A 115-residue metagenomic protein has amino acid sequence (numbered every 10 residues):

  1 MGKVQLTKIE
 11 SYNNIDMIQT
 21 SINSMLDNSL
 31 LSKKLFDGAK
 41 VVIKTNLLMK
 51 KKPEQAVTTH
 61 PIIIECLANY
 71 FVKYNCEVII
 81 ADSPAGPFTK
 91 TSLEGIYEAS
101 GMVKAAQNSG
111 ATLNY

Functional and structural regions predicted by a protein language model:
M1-Y115: N-terminal and secondary-structure boundary signal
